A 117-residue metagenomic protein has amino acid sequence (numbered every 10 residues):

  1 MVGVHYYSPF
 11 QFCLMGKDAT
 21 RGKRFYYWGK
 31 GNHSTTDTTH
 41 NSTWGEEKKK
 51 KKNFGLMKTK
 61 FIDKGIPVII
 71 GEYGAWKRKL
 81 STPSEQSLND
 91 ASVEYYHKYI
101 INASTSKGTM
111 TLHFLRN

Functional and structural regions predicted by a protein language model:
M1-S106: Extracellular glycoside hydrolase catalytic/binding regions
G74-A75, L112-N117: Short, solvent-exposed turn/loop segments enriched in Gly/Ser/Thr/Pro and often Arg
T109: Conserved PLP cofactor-binding pocket of PLP-dependent enzymes
